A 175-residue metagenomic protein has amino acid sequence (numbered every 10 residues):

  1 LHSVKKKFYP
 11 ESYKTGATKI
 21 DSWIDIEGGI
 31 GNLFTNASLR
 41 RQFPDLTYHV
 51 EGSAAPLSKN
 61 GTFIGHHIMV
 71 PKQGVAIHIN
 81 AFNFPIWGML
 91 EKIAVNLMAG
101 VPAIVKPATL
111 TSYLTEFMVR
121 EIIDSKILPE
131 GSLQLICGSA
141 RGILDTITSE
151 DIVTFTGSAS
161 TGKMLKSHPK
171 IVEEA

Functional and structural regions predicted by a protein language model:
L1-K59: N-terminal Rossmann-like NAD(P)+-binding subdomain of aldehyde/semialdehyde dehydrogenases
S3, N36-R40, E121, S125 (+1 more regions): Change "in soluble alpha/beta enzymes" to "in soluble alpha/beta proteins
K6-K7, A17, G28, F84 (+3 more regions): Short alpha-helical
K19, H66, A108, D151-F155: Hydrophobic alpha-helical scaffolding
W23, I79-F82, T156: Short beta-strand->loop
L33, T115-M118, I147, L165: Hydrophobic packing residues within well-ordered alpha-helices of enzyme cores
T47-K126: Conserved small-residue-rich beta-alpha loop and adjacent elements that most often cradle the phosphate/pyrophosphate
V75, S125-A175: Conserved NAD(P)+-binding/catalytic subdomain of aldehyde/semialdehyde dehydrogenases
